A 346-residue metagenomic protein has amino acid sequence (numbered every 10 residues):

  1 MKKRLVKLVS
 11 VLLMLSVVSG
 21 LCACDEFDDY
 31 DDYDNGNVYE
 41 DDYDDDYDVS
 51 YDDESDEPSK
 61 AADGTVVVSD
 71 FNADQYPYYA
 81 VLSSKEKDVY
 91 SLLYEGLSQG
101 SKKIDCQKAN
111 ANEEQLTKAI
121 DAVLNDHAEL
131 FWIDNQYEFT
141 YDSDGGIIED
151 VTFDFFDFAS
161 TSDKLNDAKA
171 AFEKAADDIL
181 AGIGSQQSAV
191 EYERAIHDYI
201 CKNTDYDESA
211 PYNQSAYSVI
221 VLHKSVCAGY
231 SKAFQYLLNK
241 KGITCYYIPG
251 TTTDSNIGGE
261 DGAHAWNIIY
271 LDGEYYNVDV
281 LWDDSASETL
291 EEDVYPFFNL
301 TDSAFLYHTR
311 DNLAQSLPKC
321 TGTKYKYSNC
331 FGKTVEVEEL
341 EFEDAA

Functional and structural regions predicted by a protein language model:
M1-V9: Bacterial N-terminal signal peptides that target proteins for export
S10-V18: Hydrophobic helical h-region of N-terminal Sec-dependent signal peptides in bacterial secretory/periplasmic proteins
S19-A23: C-terminal motif of bacterial Sec signal peptides marking the signal peptidase cleavage site
D25-Q187, H308-A346: N-terminal accessory/pre-domain segments preceding catalytic cores
D163, P211-V221, S225, G229-Y236 (+1 more regions): Conserved active-site-adjacent core of cysteine acyl-enzyme catalytic domains
K164-I220: Secondary-structure boundary elements
G229-F305: Hydrophobic/aromatic-rich core segments of domains that either
